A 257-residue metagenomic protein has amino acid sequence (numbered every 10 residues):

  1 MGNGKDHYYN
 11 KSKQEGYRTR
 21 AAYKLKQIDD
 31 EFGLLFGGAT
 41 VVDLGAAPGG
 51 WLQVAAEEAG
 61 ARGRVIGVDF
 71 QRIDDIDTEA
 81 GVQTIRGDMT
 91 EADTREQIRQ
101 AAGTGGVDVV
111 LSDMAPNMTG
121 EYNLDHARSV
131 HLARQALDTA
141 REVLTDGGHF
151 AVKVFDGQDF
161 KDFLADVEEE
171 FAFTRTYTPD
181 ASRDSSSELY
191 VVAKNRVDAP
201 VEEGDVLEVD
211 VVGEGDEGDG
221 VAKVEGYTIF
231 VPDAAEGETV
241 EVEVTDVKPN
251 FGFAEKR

Functional and structural regions predicted by a protein language model:
M1-R257: SAM-dependent transferase fold signal centered on methyltransferase-like domains, encompassing both Class I
